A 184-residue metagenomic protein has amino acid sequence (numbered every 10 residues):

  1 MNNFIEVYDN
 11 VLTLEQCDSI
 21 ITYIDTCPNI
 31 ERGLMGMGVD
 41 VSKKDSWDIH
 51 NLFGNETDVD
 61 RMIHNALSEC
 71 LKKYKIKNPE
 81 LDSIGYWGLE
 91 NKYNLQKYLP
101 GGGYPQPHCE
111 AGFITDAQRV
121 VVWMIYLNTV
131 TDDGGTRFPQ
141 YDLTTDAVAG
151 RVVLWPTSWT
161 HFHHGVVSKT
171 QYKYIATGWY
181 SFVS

Functional and structural regions predicted by a protein language model:
M1-V152, T160-S184: Fe(II)/2-oxoglutarate oxygenase catalytic core
